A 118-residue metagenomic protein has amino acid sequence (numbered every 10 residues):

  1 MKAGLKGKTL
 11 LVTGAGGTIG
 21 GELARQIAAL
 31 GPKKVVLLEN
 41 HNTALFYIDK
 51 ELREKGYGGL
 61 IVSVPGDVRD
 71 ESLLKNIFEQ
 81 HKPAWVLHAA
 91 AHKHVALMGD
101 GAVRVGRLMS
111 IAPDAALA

Functional and structural regions predicted by a protein language model:
M1-K82, L87: N-terminal Rossmann/SDR dinucleotide-binding element
L73, A115-A118: Conserved mid-core alpha-helix of short-chain dehydrogenase/reductase
A89-K93: Conserved NAD(P)H cofactor-binding loop of Rossmann-fold oxidoreductase domains
V95-A116: Short alpha-helical oligomerization interface
